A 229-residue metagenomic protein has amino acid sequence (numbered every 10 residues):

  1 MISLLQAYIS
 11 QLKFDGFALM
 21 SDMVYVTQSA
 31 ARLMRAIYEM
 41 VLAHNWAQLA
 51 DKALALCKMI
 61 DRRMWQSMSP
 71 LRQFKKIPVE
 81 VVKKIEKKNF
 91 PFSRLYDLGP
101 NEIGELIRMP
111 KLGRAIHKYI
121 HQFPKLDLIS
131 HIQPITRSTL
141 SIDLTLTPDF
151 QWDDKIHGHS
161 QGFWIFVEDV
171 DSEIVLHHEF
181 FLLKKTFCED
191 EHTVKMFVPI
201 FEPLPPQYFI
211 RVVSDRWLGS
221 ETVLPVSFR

Functional and structural regions predicted by a protein language model:
M1-V81, E86-K87, P91-F92, Y96-D97 (+2 more regions): C-terminal helical accessory/scaffold domains
V82, G104-E105: Extended, compositionally simple hydrophobic/Ser/Thr-rich segments that build repetitive fibrous architectures
L98, E105-W152, I156-P206, V212-R229: Beta-rich interaction modules in large eukaryotic scaffold/regulatory proteins
